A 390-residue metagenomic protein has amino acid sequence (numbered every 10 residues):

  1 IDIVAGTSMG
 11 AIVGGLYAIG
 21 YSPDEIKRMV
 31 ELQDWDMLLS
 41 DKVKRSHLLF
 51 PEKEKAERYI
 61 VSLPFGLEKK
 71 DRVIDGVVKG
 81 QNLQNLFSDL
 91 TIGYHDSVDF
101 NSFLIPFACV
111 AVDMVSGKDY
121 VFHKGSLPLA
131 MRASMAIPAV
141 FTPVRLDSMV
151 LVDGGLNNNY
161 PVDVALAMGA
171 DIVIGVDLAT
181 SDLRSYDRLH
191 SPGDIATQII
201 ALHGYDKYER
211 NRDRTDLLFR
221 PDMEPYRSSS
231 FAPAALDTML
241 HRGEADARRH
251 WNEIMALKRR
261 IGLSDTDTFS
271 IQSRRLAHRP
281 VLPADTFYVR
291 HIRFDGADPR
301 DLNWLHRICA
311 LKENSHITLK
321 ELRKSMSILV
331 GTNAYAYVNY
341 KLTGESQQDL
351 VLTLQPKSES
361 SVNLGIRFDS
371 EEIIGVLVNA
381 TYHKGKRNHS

Functional and structural regions predicted by a protein language model:
I1-T7, L16-S327, G331-V338, K357: Patatin-like phospholipase
V13: Acidic, glycine-enriched active-site microenvironments
L319-S390: Gram-negative/organellar outer-membrane beta-barrel architecture
